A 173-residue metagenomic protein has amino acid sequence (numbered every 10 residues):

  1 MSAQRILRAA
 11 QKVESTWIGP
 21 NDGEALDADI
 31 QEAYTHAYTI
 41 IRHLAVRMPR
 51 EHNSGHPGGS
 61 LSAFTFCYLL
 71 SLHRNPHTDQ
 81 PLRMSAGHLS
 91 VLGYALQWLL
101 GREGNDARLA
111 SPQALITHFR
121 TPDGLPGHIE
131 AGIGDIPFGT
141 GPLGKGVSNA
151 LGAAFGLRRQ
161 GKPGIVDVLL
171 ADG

Functional and structural regions predicted by a protein language model:
M1-L100: N-terminal amphipathic, basic-rich helices that act as targeting or association modules
S60-G173: Cofactor-binding active-site loop characterized by glycine-rich and histidine/acidic residues
